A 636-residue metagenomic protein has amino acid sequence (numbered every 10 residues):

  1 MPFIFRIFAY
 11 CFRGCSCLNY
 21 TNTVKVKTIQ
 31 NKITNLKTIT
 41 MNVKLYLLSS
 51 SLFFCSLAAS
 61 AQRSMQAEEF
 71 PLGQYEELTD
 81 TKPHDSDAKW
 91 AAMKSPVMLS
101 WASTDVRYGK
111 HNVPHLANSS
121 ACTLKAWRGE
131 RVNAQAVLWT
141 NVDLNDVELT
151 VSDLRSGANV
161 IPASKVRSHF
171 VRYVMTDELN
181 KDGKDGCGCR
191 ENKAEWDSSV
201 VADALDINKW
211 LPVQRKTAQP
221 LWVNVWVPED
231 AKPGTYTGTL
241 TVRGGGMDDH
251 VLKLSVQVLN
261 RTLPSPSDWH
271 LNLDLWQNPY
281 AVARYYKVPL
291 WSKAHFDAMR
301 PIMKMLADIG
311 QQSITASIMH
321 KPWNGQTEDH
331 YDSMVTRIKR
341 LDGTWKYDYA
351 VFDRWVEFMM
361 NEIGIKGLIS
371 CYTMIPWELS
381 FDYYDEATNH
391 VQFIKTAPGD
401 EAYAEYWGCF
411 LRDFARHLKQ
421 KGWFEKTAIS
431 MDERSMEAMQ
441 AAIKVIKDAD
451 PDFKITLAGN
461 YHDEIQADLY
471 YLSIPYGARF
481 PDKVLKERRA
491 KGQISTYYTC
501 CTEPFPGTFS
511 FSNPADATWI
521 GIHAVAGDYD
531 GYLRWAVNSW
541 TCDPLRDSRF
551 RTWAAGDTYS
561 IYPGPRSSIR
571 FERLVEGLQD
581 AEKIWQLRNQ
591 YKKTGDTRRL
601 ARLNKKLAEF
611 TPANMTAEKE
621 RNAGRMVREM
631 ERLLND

Functional and structural regions predicted by a protein language model:
M1-M65: Bacterial Sec-dependent N-terminal signal peptides
M41, A61-N324, F424, E620-D636: Mature N-terminal, pre-catalytic/accessory segment of carbohydrate-active enzymes
R128, K232, D297-A298, A350-V351 (+3 more regions): Short, glycine/acidic-rich beta->alpha junctions
W196-D197, T217, W226, Y236-G244 (+3 more regions): Aromatic-lined carbohydrate-binding surfaces of glycoside hydrolases
S370, K454-T456, T496: Structural detector of well-ordered beta-strand residues that form the stable sheet scaffold of enzyme domains
S380-Y383, V391-Y461, Y529, L545-D636: Catalytic domains of carbohydrate-active enzymes that cleave complex glycans
T456-R479: Aromatic- and acid-rich polysaccharide-binding/catalytic face of secreted or lumenal carbohydrate-active enzymes
Y471-W553: Catalytic-core region of carbohydrate-active enzymes that cleave or remodel glycosidic bonds
